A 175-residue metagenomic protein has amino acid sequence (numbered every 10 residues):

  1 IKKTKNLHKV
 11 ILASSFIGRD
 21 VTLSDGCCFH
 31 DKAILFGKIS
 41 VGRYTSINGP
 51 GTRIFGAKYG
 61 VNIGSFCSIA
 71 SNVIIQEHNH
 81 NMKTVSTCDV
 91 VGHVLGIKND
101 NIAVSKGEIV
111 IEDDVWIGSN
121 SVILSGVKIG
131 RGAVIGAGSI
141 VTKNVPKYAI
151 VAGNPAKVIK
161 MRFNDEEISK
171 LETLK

Functional and structural regions predicted by a protein language model:
I1-F29: Extended, small-residue-rich solenoid/repeat segments and analogous flexible loops that form exposed scaffolds
G18-D20, F36-I39, V145: Short, T/G/N/S-enriched strand-turn elements that build extracellular solenoid repeat scaffolds
C28-S125: Flexible, glycine/small-residue-enriched loop-and-beta-strand segment within the central core of proteins
N79-N81, V145, M161-R162: Conserved catalytic-core motifs of eukaryotic protein kinase domains, centered on the activation segment
G130-A133, P146-Y148: Conserved catalytic segment of ABC-fold P-loop ATPases
V134-I140: A generic "structured core" feature
